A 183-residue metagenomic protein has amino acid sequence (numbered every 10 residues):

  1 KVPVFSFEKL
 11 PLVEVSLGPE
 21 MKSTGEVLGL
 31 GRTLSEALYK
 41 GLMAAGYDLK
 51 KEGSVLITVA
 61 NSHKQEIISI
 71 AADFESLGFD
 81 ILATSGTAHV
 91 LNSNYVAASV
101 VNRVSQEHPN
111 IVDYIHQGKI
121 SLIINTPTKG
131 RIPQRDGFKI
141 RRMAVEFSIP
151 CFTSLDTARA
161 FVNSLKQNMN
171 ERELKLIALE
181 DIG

Functional and structural regions predicted by a protein language model:
K1-F152, A158-F161, Q167, E171-G183: ATP-dependent carboxylate/acyl-activation modules
